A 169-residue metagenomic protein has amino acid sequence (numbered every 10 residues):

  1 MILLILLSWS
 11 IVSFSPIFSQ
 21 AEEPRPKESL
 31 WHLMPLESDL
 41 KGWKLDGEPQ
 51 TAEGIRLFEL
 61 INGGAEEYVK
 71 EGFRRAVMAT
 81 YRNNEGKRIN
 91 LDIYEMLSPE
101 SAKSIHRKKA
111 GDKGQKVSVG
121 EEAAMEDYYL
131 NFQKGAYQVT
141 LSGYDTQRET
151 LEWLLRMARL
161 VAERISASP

Functional and structural regions predicted by a protein language model:
I2-S13: Bacterial N-terminal signal peptides
I11-S15, N131, Q138, S142: Solvent-exposed, well-ordered amphipathic alpha-helical segments that flank/support binding or catalytic loops
F14-K87, Q115, Q138, Q147-P169: N-terminal "mature-domain start" segment
N83-A102: Mid-length scaffold segments of soluble, non-membrane domains
N90-D92, Y137-Y144: Short, well-ordered beta-strand elements
M96-K134: Short, internal acidic amphipathic alpha-helical interface segments that mediate docking to partner proteins
M96-L97, Y144-T146: Solvent-exposed residues in well-ordered beta-strands and their adjoining turns, especially edge/terminal strands
